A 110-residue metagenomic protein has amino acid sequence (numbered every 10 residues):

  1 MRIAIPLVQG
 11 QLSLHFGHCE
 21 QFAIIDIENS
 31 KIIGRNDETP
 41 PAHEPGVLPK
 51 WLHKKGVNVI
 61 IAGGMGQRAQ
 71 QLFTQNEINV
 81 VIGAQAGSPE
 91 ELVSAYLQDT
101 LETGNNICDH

Functional and structural regions predicted by a protein language model:
R2-P40: N-terminal first-folded block
L7, G63-G64, A84-Q85: Short secondary-structure boundary segments
I33-K55, V59: Compact, glycine-rich, soluble single-domain proteins
V59-Q67: Amphipathic, hydrophobic secondary-structure cores in small proteins
Q67-H110: C-terminal structural segments of small proteins and small subunits
